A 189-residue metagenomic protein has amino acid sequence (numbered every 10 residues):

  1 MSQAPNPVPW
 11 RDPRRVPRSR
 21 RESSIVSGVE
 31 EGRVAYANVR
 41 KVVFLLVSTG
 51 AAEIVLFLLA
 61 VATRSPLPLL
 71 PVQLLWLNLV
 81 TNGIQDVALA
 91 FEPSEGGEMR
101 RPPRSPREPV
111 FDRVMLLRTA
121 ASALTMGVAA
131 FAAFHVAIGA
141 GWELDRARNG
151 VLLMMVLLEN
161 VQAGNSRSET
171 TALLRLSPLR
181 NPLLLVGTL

Functional and structural regions predicted by a protein language model:
S2-L174: Membrane-embedded transport module
L174-L185: Cytoplasmic-side transmembrane-helix entry/capping segments in multi-pass membrane proteins
L189: C-terminal substrate/ligand-recognition segments
